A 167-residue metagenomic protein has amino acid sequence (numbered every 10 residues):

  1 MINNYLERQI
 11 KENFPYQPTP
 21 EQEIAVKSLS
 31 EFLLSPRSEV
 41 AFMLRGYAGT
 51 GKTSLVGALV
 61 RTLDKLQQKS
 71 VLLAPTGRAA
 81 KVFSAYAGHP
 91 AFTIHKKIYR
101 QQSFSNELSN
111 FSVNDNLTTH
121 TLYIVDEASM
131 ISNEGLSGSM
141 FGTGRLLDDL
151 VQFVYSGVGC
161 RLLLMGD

Functional and structural regions predicted by a protein language model:
M1-G166: Conserved ATP-binding/catalytic motifs of P-loop helicase motor domains
